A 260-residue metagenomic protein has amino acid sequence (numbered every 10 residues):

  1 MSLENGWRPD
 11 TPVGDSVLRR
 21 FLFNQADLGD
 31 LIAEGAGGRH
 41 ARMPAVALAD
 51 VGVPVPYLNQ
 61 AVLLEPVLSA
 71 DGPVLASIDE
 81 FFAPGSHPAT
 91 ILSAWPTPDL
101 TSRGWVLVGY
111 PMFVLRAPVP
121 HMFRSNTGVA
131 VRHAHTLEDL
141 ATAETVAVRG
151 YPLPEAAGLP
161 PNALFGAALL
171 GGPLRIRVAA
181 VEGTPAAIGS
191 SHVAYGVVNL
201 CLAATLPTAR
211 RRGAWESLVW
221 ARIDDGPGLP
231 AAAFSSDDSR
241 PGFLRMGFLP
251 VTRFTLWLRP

Functional and structural regions predicted by a protein language model:
M1-P84, A157-G158, A167-L170: N-terminal charged segments
R39-M43, W95, D99-R103, P173-G189: Conserved beta-hairpin
L63, V146-A157: Helix-loop element at the rim of GNAT/NAT acetyltransferase active sites that forms part of the acceptor-substrate
L64-E138, A232-S235, S239, T252-R259: Acyl-donor-binding surface of acyltransferase catalytic domains
D71-I78, C201-D225, R245: Conserved acetyl-CoA-binding loop-helix of GNAT-fold acetyltransferases
L100, F243, F248: Conserved active-site tyrosine of GNAT-family acetyltransferases
L137-R149: A short, well-structured alpha-helix characteristic of acyl/acetyltransferase catalytic modules
E155-T208: A conserved beta-strand-loop-helix scaffold within acyl/acetyltransferase catalytic domains
